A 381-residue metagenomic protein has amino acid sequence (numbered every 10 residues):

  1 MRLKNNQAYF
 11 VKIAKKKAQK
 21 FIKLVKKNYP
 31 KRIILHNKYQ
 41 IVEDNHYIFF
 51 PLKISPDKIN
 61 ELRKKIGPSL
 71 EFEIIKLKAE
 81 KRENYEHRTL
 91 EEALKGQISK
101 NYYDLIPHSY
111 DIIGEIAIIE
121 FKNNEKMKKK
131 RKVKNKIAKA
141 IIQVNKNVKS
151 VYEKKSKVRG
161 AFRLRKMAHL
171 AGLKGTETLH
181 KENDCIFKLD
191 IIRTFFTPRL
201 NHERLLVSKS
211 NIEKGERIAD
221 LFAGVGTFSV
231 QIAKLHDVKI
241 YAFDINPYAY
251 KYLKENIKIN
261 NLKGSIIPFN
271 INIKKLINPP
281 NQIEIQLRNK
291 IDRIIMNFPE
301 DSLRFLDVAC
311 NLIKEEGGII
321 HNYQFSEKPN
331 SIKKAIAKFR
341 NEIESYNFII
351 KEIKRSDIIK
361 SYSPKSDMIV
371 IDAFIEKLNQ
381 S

Functional and structural regions predicted by a protein language model:
M1-S381: SAM-dependent transferase fold signal centered on methyltransferase-like domains, encompassing both Class I
